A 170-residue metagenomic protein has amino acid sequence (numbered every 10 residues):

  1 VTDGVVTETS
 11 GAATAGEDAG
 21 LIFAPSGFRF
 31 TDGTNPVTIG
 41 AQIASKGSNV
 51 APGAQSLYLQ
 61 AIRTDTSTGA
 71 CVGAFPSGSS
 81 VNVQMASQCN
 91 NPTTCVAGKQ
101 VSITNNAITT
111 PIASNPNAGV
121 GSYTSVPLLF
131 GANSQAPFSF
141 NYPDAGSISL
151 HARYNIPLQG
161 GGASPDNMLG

Functional and structural regions predicted by a protein language model:
V1-G170: Core sequence-specific DNA-binding domains of diverse transcription factors
